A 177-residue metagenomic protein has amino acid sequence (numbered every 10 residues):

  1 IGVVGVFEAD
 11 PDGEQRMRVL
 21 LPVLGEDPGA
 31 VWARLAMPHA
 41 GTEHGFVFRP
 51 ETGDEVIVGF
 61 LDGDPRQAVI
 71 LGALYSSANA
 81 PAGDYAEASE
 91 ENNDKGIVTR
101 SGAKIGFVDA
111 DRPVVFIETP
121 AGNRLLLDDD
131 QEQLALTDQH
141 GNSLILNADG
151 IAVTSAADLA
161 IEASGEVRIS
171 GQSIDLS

Functional and structural regions predicted by a protein language model:
I1-E162, V167-S170, L176: Structural signature for extended repeat/solenoid scaffolds and their inter-repeat hinge/linker regions, spanning
